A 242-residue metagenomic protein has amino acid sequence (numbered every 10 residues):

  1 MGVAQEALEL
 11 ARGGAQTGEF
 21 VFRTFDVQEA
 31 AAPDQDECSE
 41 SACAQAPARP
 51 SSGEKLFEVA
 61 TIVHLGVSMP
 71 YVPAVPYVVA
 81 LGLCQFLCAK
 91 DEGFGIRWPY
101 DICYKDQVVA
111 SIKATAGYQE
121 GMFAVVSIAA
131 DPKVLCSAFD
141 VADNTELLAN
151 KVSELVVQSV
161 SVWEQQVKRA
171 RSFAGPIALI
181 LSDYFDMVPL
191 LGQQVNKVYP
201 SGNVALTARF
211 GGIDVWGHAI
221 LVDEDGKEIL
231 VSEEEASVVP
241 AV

Functional and structural regions predicted by a protein language model:
M1-E92, L191, E228-L230, E234-V242: N-terminal lobe of the biotin/lipoate ligase/transferase fold
D34, V79, A89-E120: Acidic (Asp/Glu) carboxylate-rich active-site/surface patches
L83, D101, A129, A208: Residue-level signal for inorganic ion chemistry
V109-S111, A138-V141, A205: Local beta-strand/beta-hairpin segments that build beta-sheet-rich folds
A114-G117, F210-D214, E233-V239: A short, sequence-level motif marking secondary-structure junctions
Q119-L147: Short, acidic (Asp/Glu-rich) active-site segment that either coordinates a divalent metal cofactor
D143-L206, G211, V242: Conserved, helical-rich catalytic subdomain that frames metal- and/or nucleotide-binding sites in enzyme alpha/beta
V215-I220: Short aromatic-glycine-enriched beta-strand elements
